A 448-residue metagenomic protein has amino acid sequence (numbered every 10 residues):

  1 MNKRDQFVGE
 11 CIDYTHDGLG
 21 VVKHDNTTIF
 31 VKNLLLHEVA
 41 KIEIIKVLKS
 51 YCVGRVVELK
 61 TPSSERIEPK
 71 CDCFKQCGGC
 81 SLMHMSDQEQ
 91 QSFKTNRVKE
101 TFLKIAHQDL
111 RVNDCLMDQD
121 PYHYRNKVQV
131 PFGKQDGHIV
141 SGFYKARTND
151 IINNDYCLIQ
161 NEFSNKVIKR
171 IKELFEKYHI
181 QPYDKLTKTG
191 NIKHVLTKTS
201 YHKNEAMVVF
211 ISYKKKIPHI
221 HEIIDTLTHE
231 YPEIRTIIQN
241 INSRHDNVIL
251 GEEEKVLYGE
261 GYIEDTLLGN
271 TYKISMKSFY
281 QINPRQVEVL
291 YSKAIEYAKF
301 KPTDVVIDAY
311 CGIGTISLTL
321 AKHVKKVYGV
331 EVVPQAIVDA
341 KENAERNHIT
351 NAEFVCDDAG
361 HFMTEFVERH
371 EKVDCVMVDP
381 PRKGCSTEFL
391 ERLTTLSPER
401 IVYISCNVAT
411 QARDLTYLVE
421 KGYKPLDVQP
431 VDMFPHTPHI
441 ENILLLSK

Functional and structural regions predicted by a protein language model:
M1-P69, C73, A106, E353 (+1 more regions): Terminal RNA-binding accessory module
N2-F7, H16, K215, H219-K448: Rossmann-like S-adenosyl-L-methionine
G20-D25, G142-K145, V209-I211, A340: Short, acidic/hydrophobic/Gly-rich beta-strand patch recurrent on exposed beta strands that often constitutes part
H37, Q160, N283: Short, conserved phosphate/pyrophosphate- and ester-handling motifs at nucleotide-, phospho-/glycolipid
K41-E43, Q129, I307: Hydrophobic beta-strand signal
Y51, K203-M207, P438: Conserved loop-to-beta-strand segment in the C-terminal subdomain of adenylate-forming
E58-P69, K75-P182, H202, I217: Extended interfacial segments that mediate partner engagement and assembly in macromolecular machines
V195: Flexible loop/N-cap segments at domain edges
